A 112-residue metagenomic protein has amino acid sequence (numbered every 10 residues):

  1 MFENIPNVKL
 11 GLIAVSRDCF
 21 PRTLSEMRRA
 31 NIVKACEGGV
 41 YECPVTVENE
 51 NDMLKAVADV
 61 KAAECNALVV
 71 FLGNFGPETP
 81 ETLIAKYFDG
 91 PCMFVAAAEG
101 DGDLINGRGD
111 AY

Functional and structural regions predicted by a protein language model:
M1-Y112: An N-terminal assembly and electron-transfer interface module characteristic of large anaerobic redox and radical
